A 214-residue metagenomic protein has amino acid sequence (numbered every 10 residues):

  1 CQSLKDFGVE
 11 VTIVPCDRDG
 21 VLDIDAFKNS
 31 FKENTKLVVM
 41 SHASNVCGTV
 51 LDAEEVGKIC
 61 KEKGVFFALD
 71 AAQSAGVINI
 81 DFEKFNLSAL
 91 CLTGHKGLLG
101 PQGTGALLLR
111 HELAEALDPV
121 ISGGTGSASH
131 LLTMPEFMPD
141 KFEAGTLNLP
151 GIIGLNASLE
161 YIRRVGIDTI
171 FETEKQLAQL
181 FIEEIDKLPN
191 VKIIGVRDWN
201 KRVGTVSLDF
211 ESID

Functional and structural regions predicted by a protein language model:
C1-D214: Pyridoxal 5′-phosphate
